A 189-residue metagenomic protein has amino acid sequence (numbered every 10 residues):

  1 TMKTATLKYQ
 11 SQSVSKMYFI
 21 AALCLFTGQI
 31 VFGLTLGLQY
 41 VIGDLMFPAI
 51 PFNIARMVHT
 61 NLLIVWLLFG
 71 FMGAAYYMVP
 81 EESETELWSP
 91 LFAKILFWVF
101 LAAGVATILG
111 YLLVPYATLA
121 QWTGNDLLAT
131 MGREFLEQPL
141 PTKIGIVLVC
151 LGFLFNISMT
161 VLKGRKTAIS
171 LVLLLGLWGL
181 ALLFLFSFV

Functional and structural regions predicted by a protein language model:
T6-N53: N-terminal regions that are enriched for targeting/export leaders and immediately downstream pro/stem segments
Y9-F26, L87-L101, R165-G179: Alpha-helical transmembrane segments and their helix-start/interface "positive-inside/aromatic belt" motifs in integral
A21-F32, F100-T107, L148-L151, L173-V189: Alpha-helical transmembrane segments of multi-pass integral membrane proteins
L34-V41, F47, I54-G164, V189: Membrane-interface helix-loop-helix modules in multi-pass inner-membrane proteins
